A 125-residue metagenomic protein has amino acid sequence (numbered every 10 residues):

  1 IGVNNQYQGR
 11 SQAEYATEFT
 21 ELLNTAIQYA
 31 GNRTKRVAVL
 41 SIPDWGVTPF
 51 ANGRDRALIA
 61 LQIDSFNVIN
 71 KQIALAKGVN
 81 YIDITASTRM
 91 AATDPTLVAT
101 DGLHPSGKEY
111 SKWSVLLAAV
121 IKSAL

Functional and structural regions predicted by a protein language model:
I1-L125: Alpha-helical cap/lid subdomain in secreted, periplasmic, or secretory-pathway luminal O-acyl-processing enzymes
